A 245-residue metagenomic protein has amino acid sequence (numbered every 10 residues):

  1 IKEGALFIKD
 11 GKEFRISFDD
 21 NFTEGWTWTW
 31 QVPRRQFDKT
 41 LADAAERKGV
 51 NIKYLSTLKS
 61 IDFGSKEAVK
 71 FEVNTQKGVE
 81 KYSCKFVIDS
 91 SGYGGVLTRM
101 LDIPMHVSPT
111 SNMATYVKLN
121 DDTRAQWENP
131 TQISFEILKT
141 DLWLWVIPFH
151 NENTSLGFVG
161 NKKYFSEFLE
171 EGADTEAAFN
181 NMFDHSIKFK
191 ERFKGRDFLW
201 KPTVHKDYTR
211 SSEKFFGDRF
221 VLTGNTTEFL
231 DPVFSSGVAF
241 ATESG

Functional and structural regions predicted by a protein language model:
I1-F37: A conserved beta-strand/loop capping segment in the N-terminal third of enzymes that catalyze redox or closely related
K9-K12, D62-V69, F216-D218: A short, glycine/Asx- and small/polar-enriched loop/turn that sits immediately N-terminal to a beta-strand
W30, R34, F86, Y116 (+4 more regions): Tryptophan-centric aromatic hotspots in well-structured domains and transmembrane helices
Q36, T40, G92, F240-S244: Short amphipathic alpha-helical face segments that pack within enzyme cores and frequently flank/anchor catalytic
K39, S90-S91, T226, P232: Generic detector of well-ordered alpha-helical packing
A44-E191, G195: Predominantly flavin-linked oxidoreductase catalytic cores and closely associated redox partners
S166, E170-S244: FAD/FMN-dependent oxidoreductases across multiple families
